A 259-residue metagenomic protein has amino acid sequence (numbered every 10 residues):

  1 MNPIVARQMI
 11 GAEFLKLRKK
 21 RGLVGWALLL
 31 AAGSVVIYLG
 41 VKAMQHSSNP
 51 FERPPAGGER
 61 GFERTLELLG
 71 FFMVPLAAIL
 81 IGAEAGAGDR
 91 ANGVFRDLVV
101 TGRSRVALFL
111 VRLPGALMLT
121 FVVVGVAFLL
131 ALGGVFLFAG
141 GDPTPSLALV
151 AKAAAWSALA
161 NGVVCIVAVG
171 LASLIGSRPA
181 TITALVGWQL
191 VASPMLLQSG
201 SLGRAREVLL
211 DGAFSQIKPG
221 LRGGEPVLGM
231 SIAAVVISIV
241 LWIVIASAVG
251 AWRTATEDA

Functional and structural regions predicted by a protein language model:
M1-G11: Short, membrane-interfacial amphipathic segments enriched in basic
P3, G22-A85, F109-G176, G187-P194 (+1 more regions): Secretory targeting signals
K16, A87, L98-V100, A168 (+1 more regions): Helix-capping/transition residues at the boundaries of transmembrane alpha-helices and the short helical linkers
R21-G25, V94, A107, A180-T181: Residue-level recognition of membrane-helix boundary sites in multi-pass small-molecule transporters
S48-N49, A116, S199-V208: A cytosolic-side transmembrane-helix exit/cap motif
I79-V99, R105-V106: Transmembrane helix boundary and interhelical loop/hinge segments in multi-pass membrane proteins
S201-G224: Short hydrophobic, aromatic-rich alpha-helical segments embedded in or entering the lipid bilayer of multi-pass
I237-A259: Junction motif at the cytosolic side of a transmembrane helix
